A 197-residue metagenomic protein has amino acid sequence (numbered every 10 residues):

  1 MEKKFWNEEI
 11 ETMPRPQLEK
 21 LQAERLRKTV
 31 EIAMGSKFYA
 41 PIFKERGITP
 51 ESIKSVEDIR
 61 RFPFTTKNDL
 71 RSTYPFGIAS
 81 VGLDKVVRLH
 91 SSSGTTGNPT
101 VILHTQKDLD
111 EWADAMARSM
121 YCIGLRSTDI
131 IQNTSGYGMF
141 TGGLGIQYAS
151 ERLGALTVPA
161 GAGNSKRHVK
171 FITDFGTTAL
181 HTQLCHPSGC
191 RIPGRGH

Functional and structural regions predicted by a protein language model:
M1-S91, T96-D114, Y121-C122: Nucleotide 5′-phosphate-binding alpha/beta core
R27-V30, A155-T157, G176-A179: Short active-site oxyanion
F38, I42, R167, G189-I192: Phosphate- and divalent-cation-binding pockets in alpha/beta enzyme and binding domains that engage nucleotide-derived
V86, L109, G136-G138, G163 (+1 more regions): Short glycine-enriched loops at secondary-structure junctions
G97-H104, S127-S135, V169-I172, G176: Short acidic, glycine/Ser/Thr-rich loop/turn "cap" segments at secondary-structure junctions
Y121-T157: Conserved AMP-binding loop of ANL adenylate-forming enzymes
T157-I172: ATP-dependent adenylate-forming carboxylate-activation enzymes
T177-H197: Adenylate-forming
